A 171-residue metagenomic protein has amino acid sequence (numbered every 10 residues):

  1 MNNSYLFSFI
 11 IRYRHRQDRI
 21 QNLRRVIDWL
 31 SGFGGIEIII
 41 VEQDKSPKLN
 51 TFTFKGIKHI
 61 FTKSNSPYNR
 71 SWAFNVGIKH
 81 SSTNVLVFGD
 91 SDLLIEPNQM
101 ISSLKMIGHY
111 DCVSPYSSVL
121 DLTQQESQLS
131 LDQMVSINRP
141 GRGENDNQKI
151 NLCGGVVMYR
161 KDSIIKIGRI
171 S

Functional and structural regions predicted by a protein language model:
M1-D28: N-proximal low-complexity "stem/linker" segments adjacent to membrane-targeting elements
I11-Y13, E42-D44, G89: Short beta-strand/turn micro-motifs composed of small residues that flank or help shape donor/cofactor-binding pockets
R14-D18, D92-L94, V119: Short acidic, S/G/P-rich loop/turn micro-motifs used as interaction or catalytic elements
R25-W29, V76, S102: Alpha-helical elements of Rossmann-like donor-binding domains used by nucleotide-donor carbohydrate transfer enzymes
I27-K63: Acidic donor-binding segment of Leloir-type glycosyltransferases
S64-H80: Glycine-rich, basic loop-to-helix element that forms the pyrophosphate-binding segment of sugar-nucleotide handling
T83-L94: Short beta-strand-to-loop acidic/aromatic patch adjacent to the donor-nucleotide binding site
E96-S171: Conserved catalytic core of nucleotide-sugar-dependent glycosyltransferases
